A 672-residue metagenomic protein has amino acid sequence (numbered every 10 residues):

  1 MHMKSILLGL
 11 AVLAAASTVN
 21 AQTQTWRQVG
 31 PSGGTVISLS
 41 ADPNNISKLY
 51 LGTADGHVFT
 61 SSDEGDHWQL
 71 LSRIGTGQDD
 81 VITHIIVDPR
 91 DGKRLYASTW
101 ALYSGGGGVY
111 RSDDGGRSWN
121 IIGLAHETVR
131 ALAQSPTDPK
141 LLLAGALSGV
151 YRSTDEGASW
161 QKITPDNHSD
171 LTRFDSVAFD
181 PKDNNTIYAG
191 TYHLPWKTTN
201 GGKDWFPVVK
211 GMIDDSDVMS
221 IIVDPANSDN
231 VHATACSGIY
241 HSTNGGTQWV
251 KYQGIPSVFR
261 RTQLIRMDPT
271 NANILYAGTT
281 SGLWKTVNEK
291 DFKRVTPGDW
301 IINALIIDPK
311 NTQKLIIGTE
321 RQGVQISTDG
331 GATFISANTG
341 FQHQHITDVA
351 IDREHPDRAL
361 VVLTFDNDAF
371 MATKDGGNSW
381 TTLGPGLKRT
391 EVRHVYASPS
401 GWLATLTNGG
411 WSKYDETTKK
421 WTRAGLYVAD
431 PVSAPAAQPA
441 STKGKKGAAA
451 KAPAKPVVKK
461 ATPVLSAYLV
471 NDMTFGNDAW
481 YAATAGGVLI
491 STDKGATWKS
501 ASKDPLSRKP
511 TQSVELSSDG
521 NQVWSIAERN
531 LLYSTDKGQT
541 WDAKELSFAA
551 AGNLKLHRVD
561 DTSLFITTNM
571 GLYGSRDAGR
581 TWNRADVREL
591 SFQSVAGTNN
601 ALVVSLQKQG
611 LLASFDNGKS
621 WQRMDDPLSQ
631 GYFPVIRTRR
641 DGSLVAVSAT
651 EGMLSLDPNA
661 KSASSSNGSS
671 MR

Functional and structural regions predicted by a protein language model:
M3-L13, V19-R672: Extracellular glycan-interacting surfaces
